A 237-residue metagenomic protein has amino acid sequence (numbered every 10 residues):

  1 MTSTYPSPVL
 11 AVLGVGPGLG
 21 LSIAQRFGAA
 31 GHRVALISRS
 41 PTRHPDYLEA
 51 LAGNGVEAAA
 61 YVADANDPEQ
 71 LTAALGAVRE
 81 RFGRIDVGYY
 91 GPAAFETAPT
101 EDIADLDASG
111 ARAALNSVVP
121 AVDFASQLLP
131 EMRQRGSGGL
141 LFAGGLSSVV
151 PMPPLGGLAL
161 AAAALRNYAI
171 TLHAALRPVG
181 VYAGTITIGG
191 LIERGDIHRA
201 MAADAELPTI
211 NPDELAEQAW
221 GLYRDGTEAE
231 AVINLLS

Functional and structural regions predicted by a protein language model:
Y5-P6, N54-E57, G76-P92, T227-E228: A glycine-rich helix->loop->beta "capping" turn within Rossmann-like NAD(P)(H)-dependent oxidoreductase domains
G14, A94-F95, D102-S117, Q134 (+4 more regions): Catalytic loop of short-chain dehydrogenase/reductase
G16-G18: Conserved glycine-rich cofactor-binding loop
Q25, V122, S126, A162-A174 (+1 more regions): Conserved active-site helix of classical SDR/Rossmann-fold NAD(P)-dependent CH-OH oxidoreductases
G31-D46: Conserved glycine-rich Rossmann-like NAD(P)H-binding loop of the short-chain dehydrogenase/reductase
L51-E69: Rossmann-fold cofactor-recognition segment
E80, N116-Q134: Amphipathic alpha-helical dimer-interface segment in Rossmann-like NAD(P)H-dependent oxidoreductases
P178-R194, H198-S237: C-terminal helical subdomain
